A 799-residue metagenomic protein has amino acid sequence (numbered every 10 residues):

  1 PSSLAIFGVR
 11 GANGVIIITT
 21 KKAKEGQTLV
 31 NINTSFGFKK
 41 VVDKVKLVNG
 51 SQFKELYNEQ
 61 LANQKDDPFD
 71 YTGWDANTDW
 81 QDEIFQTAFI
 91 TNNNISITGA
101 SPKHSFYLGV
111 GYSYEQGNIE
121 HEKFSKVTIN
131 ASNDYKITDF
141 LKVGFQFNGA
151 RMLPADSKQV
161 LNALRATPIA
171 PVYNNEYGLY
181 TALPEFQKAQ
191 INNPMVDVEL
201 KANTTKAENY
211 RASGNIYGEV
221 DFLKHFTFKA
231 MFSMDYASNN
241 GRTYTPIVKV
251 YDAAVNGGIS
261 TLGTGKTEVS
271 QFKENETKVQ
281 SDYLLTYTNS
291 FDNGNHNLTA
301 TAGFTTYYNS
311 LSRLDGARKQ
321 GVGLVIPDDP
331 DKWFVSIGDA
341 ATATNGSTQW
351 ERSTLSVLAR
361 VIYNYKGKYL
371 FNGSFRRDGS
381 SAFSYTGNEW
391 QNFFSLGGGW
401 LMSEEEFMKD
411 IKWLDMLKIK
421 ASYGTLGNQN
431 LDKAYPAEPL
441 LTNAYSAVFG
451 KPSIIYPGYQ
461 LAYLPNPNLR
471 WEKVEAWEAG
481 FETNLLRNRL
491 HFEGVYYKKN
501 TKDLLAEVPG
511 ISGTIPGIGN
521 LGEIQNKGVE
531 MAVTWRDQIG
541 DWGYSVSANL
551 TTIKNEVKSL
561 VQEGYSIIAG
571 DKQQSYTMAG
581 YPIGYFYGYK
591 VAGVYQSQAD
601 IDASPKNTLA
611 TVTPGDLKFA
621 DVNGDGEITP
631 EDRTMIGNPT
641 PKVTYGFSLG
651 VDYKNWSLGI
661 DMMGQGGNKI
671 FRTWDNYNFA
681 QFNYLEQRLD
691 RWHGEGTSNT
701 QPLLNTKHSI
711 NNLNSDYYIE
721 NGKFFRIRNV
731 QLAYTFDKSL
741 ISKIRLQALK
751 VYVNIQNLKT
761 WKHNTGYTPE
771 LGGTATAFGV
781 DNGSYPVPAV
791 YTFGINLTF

Functional and structural regions predicted by a protein language model:
P1, F7-N13, K24-N33, G522-K527: Periplasmic N-terminal gating module of Gram-negative TonB-dependent outer-membrane receptors
S2-R10, K40-K44, N468, L504: N-terminal plug
G14-V15, K22-H121, K158-V160, V198-T205 (+3 more regions): Residues embedded in well-ordered regular secondary structure
V15-T19, N31-N33, K420-S422, S547-N549: Soluble periplasmic/extracytoplasmic beta-strand elements of cell-envelope proteins
N31-D75, D315-K319, G519-G522, R536-P639: Conserved small-residue
P68-F69, Q81, V250-A253, S380 (+2 more regions): Extracytoplasmic gating/loop element in the C-terminal half of outer-membrane beta-barrel translocons and assembly
A88-T91, K126, S132-L141, Q146-R151 (+4 more regions): Extracellular/periplasmic, surface-exposed regions of secreted and cell-surface proteins
N638-F671: Glycine-rich, aromatic-lined ligand/substrate-binding cores of catalytic and carbohydrate-binding domains
